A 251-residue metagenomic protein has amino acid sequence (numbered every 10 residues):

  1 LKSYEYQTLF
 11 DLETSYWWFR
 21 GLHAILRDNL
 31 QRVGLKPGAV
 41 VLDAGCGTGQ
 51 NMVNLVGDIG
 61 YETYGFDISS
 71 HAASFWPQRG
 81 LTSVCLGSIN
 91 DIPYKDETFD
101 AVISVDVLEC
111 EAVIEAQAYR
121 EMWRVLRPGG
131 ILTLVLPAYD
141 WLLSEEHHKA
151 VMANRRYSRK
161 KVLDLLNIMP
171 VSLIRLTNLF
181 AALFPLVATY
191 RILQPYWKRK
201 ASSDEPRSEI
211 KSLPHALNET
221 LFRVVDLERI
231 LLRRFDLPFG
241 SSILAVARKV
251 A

Functional and structural regions predicted by a protein language model:
L1-D91, K95, A101-V105, Y119 (+1 more regions): Conserved N-terminal segment of class I S-adenosyl-L-methionine
Q7-F10, T133-R155, K161-D164: Short, glycine-/aromatic-enriched active-site segment of Class I SAM-dependent methyltransferases
Q50-V53, A112-A116, S144: Short N-terminal helix/helix-N-cap motif within the alpha/beta-hydrolase-1
V105-L108, V135: Residues lining the SAM
A116-I131: A short glycine-rich, Lys/Arg-flanked "PGG" loop and its adjoining helix->strand segment in the class I
V171-A181: Conserved S-adenosyl-L-methionine
L183-A251: A C-terminal cap/extension of S-adenosyl-L-methionine-dependent methyltransferases that defines the acceptor-substrate
